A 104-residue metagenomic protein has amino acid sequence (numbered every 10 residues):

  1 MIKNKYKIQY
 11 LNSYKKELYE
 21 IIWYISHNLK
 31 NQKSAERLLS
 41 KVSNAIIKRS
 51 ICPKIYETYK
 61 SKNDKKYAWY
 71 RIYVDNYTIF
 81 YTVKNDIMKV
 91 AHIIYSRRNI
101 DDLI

Functional and structural regions predicted by a protein language model:
M1-K41: Arg/Lys-rich, positively charged N-terminal/basic patches that mediate binding to nucleic acids
K16, N44, R98: Short alpha-helical
Y19, W23, N44, Y81 (+1 more regions): Residue-level marker of intrinsically disordered, low-complexity segments enriched for small/polar residues
L29, Y67-Y70, V74-T78, T82-I104: Enriched for short, Lys/Arg-rich terminal
K30-L38, E57-K66, H92, R98: Solvent-exposed interaction patches of small proteins and small membrane subunits
K41-I47: Compact soluble domain cores
I47-Y73: A short, surface-exposed loop/turn module that caps and links secondary-structure elements
